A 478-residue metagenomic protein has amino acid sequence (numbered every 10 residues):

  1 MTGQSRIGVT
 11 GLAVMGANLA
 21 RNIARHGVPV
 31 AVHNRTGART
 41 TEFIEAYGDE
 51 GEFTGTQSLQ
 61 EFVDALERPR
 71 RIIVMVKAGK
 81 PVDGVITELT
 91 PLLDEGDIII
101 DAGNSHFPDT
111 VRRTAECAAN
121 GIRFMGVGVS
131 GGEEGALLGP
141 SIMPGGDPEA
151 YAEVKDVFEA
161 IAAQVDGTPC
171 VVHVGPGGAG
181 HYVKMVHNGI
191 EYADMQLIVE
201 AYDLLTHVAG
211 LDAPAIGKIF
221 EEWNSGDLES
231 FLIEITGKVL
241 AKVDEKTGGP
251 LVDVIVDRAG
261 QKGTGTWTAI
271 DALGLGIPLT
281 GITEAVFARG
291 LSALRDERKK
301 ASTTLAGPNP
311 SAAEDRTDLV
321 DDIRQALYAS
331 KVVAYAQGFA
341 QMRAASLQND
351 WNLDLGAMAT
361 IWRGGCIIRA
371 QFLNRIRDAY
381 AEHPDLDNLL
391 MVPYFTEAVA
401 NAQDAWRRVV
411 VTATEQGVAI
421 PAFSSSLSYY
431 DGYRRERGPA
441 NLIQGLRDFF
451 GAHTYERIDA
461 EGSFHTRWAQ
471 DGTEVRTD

Functional and structural regions predicted by a protein language model:
M1-R70, L93-G96, E133-A136: NAD(P)+-binding Rossmann beta1-loop-alpha1 motif at the extreme N-terminus of oxidoreductases
I7, D64, V82-V85, I100 (+4 more regions): Rossmann-fold dinucleotide-binding core
V30, G55, F124-M125, L279 (+1 more regions): Hydrophobic beta-strand scaffold residues
R35-T36, N104-S105, V129-S130, G417: Short, ordered loop/turn segments at secondary-structure junctions
T54-E61, A78-I86: Glycine-rich, highly charged phosphate/nucleotide-binding loops
A179, Y192-E415, A419-I420: C-terminal substrate-binding/catalytic lobe of Rossmann-fold NAD(P)-dependent dehydrogenases
A400, A405-D478: C-terminal amphipathic alpha-helical interaction region
